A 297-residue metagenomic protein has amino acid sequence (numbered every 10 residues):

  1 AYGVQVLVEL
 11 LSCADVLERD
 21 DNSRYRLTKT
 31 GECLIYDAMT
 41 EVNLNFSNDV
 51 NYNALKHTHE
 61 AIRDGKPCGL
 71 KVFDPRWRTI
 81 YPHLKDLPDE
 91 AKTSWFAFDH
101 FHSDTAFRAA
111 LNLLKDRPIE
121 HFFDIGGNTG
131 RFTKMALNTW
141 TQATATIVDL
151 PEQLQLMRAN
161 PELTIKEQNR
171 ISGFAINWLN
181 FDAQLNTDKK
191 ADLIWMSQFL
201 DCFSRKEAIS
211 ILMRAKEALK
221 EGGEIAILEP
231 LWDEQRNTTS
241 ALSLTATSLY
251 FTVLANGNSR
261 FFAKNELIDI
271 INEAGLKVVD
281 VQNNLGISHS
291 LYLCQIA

Functional and structural regions predicted by a protein language model:
A1-R19, D116, H121-A297: Alpha-helical subdomain
V4-E120: Conserved Class I S-adenosyl-L-methionine-dependent methyltransferase catalytic core
